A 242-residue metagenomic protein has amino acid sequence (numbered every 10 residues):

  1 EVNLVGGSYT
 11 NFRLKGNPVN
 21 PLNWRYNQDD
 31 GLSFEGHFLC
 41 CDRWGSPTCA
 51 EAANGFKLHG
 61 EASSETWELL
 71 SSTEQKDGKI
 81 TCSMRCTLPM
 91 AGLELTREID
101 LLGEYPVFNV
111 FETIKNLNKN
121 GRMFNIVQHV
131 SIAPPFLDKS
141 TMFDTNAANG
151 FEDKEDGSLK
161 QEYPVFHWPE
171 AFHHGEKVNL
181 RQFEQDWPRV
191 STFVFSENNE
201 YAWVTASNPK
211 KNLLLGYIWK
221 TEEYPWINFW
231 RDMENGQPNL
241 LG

Functional and structural regions predicted by a protein language model:
E1-N109, N120-G242: Surface-exposed acidic/polar loop and edge beta-strand patches at domain peripheries
